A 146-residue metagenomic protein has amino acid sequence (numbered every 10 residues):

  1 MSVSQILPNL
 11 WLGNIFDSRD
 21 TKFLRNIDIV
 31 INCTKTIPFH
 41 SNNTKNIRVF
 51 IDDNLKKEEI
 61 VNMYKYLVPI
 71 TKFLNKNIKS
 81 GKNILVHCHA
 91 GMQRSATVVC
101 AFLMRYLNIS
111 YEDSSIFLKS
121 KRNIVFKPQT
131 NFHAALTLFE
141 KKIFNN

Functional and structural regions predicted by a protein language model:
M1-L85, R105-F144: Cysteine-based protein phosphatase catalytic domain of the PTP/DSP
N83-C100: A phosphate-binding catalytic loop at a beta-strand-loop-alpha-helix junction that coordinates phosphoryl groups
